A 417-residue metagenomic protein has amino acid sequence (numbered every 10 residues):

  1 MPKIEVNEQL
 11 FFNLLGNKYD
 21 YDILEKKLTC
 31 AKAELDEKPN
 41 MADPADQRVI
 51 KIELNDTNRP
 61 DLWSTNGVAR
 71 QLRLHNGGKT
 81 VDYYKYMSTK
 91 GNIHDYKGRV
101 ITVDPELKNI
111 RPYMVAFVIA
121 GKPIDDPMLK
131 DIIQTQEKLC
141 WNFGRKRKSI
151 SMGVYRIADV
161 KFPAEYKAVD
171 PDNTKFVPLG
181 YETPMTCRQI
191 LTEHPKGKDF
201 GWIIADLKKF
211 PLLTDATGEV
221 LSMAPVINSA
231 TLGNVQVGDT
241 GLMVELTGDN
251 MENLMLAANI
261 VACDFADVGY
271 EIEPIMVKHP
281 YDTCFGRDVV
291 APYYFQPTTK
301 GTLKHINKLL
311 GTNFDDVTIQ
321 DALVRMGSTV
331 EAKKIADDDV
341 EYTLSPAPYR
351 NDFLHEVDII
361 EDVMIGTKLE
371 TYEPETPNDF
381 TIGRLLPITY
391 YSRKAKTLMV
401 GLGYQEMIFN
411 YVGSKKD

Functional and structural regions predicted by a protein language model:
P2-N13, K18-A42, Q47-A116, K148 (+1 more regions): Extended, well-folded interaction surfaces typified by the phenylalanyl-tRNA synthetase beta subunit core
S88-A116, G121-D125, L129, T135 (+1 more regions): Mobile "lid/hinge" segments at catalytic clefts and subdomain interfaces of large enzymes
